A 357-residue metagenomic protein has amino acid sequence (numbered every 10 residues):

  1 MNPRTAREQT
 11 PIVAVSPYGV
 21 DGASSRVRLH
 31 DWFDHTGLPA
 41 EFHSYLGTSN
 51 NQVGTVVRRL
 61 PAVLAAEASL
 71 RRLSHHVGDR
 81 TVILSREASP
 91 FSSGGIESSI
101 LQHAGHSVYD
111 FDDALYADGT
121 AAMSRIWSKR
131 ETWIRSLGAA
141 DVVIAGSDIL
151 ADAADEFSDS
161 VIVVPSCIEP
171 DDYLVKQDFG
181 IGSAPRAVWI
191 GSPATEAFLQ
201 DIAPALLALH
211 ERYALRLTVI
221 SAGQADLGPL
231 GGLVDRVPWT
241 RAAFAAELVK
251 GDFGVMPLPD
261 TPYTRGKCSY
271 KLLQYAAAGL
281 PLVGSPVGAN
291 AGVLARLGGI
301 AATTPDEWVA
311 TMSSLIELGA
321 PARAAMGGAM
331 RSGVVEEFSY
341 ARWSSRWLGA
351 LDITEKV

Functional and structural regions predicted by a protein language model:
M1-L84, S89: N-terminal pre-catalytic "stem/leader" segment of glycosyltransferase-like enzymes
V20-L38, F42-S49, E169-V175, G180-K250: Conserved catalytic-core segment of nucleotide-activated headgroup transferases in glycan assembly
V27, P321-D352: A charged, aromatic-enriched C-terminal amphipathic alpha-helix characteristic of glycosyltransferases across folds
E67-D79, F91-S92, I96-Y109, D113-L115 (+1 more regions): Membrane-proximal helix-turn-helix segments that form the acceptor-binding/catalytic region of lipid-linked
L115-Y116, G138-V175: Donor nucleotide-sugar binding/catalytic pocket of nucleotide-sugar-dependent glycosyltransferases
G146-A151, I220-L227, S285-A289: Short, polar loop motifs at secondary-structure junctions
A197, R241-A242, A246-E247, D252-A277 (+1 more regions): Nucleotide-sugar-dependent
A295-D306, S314-A320: Conserved acidic donor-binding segment of nucleotide-sugar-dependent glycosyltransferases
